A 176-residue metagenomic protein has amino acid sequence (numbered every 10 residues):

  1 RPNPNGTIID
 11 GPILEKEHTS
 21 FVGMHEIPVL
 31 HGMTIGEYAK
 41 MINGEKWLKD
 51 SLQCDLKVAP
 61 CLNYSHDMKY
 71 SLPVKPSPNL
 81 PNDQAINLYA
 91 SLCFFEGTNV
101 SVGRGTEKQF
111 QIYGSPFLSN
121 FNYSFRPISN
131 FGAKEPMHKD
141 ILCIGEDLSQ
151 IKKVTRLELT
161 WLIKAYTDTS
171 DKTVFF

Functional and structural regions predicted by a protein language model:
P2-H18: Glycine-rich, charge-decorated loop segments at or immediately adjacent to ligand/cofactor-binding or catalytic sites
P4, Y64-D67, T155: A short acidic, often aromatic-flanked loop/helix-cap motif at beta-alpha or helix-coil junctions that lines enzyme
P4-I8, E37-G44, T98-V102: Noncatalytic linker/hinge segments flanking ATPase motor cores
G11, G32, G103-G105: Glycine-centered flexibility sites
H18-L92: Conserved anion/nucleotide-ligand pocket segment
M33, E37, E107, L157: Conserved active-site and cofactor/substrate-binding residues in soluble primary-metabolism enzymes
L62-A133, K139: ATP/pyrophosphate-binding catalytic subdomain of soluble kinases
K108-F176: Conserved functional hotspot residues or short segments at active or partner-binding sites across diverse domains
